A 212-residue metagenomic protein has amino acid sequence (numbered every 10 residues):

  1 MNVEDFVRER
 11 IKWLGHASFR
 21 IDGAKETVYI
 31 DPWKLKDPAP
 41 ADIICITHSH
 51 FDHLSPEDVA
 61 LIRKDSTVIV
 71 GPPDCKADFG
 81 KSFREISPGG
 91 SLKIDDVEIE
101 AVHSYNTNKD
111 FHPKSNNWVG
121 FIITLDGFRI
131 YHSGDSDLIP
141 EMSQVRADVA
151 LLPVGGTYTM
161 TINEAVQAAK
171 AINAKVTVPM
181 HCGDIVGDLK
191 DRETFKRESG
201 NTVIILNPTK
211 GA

Functional and structural regions predicted by a protein language model:
M1-A39, E85-V145, M160, N207-A212: Core dinuclear metal-dependent hydrolase active-site scaffold
I11, F83-K93, V166, K170-A212: Binuclear metal-ion centers of metallo-dependent hydrolases, dominated by the metallo-beta-lactamase
W33-D78, R146-L151: Active-site metal-binding motif and surrounding structural segment of the metallo-beta-lactamase
A41-H48, F79-G90, E98-I99, D148 (+1 more regions): Active-site regions of enzymes building and remodeling cell-envelope glycoconjugates
C45-I46, E100-S104, L152, P179: Redox-cofactor binding/interface segments in oxidoreductases and associated redox assembly factors
H50, C75, Y105, D137 (+3 more regions): Catalytic metal-binding/acid-base residues of hydrolase active sites
I122-D188: Metallo-beta-lactamase
